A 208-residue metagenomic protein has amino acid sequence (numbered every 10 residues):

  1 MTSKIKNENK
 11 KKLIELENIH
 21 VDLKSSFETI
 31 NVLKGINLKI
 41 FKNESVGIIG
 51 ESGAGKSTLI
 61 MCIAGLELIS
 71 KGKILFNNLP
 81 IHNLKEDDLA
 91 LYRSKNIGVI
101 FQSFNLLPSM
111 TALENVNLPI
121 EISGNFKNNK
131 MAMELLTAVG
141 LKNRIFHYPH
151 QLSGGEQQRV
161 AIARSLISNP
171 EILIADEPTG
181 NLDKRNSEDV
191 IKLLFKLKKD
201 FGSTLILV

Functional and structural regions predicted by a protein language model:
M1-E8: Pre-NBD coupling/linker segments of ABC/ABC-like ATPases
L13-I14, I19-V208: ABC family nucleotide-binding domain
